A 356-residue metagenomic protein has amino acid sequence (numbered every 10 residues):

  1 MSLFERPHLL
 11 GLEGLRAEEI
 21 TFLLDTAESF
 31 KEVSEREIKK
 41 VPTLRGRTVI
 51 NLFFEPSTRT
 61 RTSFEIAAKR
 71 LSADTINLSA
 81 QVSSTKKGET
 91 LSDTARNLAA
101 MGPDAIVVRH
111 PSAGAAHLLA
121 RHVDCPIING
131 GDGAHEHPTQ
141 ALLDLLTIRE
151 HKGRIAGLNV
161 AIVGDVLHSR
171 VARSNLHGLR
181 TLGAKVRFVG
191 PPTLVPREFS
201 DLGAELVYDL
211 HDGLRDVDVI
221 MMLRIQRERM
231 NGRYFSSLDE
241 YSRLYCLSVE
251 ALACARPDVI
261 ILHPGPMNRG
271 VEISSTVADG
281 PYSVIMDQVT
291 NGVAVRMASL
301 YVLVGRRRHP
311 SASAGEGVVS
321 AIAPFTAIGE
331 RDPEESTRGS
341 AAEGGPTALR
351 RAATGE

Functional and structural regions predicted by a protein language model:
M1-T62, I66: Positively charged, low-complexity intrinsically disordered leader regions
I38-R149, R269: Phosphate/diphosphate ligand-binding glycine-rich loop within oxidoreductases
F54-I66, E150-L223: Glycine-rich phosphate/diphosphate-binding loop of Rossmann-like nucleotide-binding domains
L71, H122-D124, L182, S200-G203 (+2 more regions): Short, structured coil segments at secondary-structure junctions
F199-S275: Rossmann-like adenosine-cofactor binding region
D258-H309, A321, F325: Adenosine-phosphate binding glycine-rich loop
S311, G315-E316, A323, G329-R331 (+2 more regions): Short, low-complexity intrinsically disordered segments enriched in A/P/G/S/L with frequent Arg, especially at protein
